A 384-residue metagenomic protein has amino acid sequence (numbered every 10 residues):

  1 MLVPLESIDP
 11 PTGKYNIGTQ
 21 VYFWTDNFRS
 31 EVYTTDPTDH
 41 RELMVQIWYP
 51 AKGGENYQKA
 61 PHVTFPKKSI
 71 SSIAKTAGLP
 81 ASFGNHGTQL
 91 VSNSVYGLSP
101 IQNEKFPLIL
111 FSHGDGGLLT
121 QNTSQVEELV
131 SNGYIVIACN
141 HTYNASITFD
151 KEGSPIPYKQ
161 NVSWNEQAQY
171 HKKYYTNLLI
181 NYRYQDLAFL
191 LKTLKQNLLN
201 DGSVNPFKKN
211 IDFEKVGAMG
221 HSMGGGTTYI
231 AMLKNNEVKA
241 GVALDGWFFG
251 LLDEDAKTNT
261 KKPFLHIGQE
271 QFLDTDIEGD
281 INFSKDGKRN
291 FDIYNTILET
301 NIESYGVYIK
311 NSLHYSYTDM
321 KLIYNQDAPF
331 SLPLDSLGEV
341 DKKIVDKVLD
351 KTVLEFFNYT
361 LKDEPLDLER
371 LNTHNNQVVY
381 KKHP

Functional and structural regions predicted by a protein language model:
L2-I109, G338-K342: Domain-level recognition of soluble alpha/beta enzyme cores, biased toward histidine phosphatases/phosphomutases
P4-P11, N16-T19, N27, T34 (+3 more regions): Alpha/beta-hydrolase-fold serine-hydrolase catalytic core, especially in secreted/extracellular enzymes
Y49, F111-D115, S222, G246 (+1 more regions): Glycine-rich His-Gly loop
A51-N56, P61-P80, T120-Q167, K310: Active-site machinery of serine-nucleophile hydrolases
Q89-F106, F111-F149, G250, D274-T275: Short substrate-entry loop that stabilizes the transition state in hydrolases
Y143, T148-F213: Alpha/beta-hydrolase active-site loop
L190-T258: Primarily recognizes the serine-hydrolase "nucleophile elbow" in alpha/beta-hydrolase and SGNH/GDSL folds
K239-H314: The feature captures the conserved acid-bearing segment of alpha/beta-hydrolase catalytic domains
